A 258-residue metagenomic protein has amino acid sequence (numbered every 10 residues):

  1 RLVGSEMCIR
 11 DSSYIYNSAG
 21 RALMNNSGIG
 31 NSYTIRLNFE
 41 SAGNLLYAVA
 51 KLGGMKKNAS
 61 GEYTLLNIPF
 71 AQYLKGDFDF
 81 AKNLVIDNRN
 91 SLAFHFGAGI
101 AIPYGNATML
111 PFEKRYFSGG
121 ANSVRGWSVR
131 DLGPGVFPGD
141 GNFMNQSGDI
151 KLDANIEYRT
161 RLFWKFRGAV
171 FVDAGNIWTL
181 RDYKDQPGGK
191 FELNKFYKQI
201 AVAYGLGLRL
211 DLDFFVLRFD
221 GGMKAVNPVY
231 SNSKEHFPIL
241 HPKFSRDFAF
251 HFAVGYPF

Functional and structural regions predicted by a protein language model:
R1, S5-E6, R10-T160, V170-L193: C-terminal outer-membrane beta-barrel translocator/porin domains of Gram-negative envelope proteins and their
G30-S32, D87-S91, F163-K165, L212-V216 (+1 more regions): Strand-connecting loop/turn motifs
L152-T160, G168-V170, A174, I200-R209 (+1 more regions): Conserved C-terminal beta-signal and adjacent last beta-strands/turns of outer-membrane beta-barrel proteins
F166-F171, V216-G222: Conserved active-site loop/cleft motifs that coordinate metal ions or position small ligands
D173-G175, L180, G205, R209 (+2 more regions): Flexible, small/polar- and glycine-enriched "cap/hinge" segments at structural transition points
K184-L212, F237-P238: Strand-loop-strand
L210-F215, F244-F258: Outer-membrane beta-barrel "beta-signal"
S231-D247: Surface-exposed intrinsically disordered loops and tails
